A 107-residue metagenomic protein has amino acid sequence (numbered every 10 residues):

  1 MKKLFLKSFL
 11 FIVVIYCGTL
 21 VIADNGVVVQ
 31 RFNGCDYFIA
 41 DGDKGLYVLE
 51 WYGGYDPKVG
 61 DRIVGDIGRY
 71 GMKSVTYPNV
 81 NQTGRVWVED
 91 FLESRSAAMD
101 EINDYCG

Functional and structural regions predicted by a protein language model:
M1-F9: Bacterial N-terminal signal peptides that target proteins for export
C17-G18: N-terminal signal peptide c-region/cleavage motif recognized by signal peptidases
I22-N33: Structural detector for short beta-strands of small beta-barrel domains
G34-I39: Short aromatic-glycine-enriched beta-strand elements
L46-G53: Short alpha-helix capping/helix-loop boundary micro-motifs
Y70-P78: Short, Lys/Arg- and Gly-enriched loop/turn segments at beta-strand edges
N79-G107: C-terminal partner/receptor-binding element of secreted or periplasmic proteins
